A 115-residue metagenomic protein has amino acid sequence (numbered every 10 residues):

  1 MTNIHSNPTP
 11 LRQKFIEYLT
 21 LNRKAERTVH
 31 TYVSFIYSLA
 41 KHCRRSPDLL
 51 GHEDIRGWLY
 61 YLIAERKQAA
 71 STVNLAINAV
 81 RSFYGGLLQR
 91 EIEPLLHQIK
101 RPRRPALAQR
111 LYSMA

Functional and structural regions predicted by a protein language model:
M1-T9: A detector for short, charged/polar N-terminal pre-domain segments
T2, Q13-R27, V33-L111: N-terminal core-binding DNA-recognition domain of tyrosine recombinases/integrases
